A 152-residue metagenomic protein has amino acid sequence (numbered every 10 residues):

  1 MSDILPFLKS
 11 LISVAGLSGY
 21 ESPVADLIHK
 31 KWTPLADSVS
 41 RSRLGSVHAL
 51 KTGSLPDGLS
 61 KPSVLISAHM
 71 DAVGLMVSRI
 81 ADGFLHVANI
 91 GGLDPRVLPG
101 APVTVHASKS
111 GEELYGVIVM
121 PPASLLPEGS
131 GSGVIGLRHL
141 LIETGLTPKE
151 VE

Functional and structural regions predicted by a protein language model:
M1-E152: N-terminal hydrophobic/helix-forming segments and targeting peptides
